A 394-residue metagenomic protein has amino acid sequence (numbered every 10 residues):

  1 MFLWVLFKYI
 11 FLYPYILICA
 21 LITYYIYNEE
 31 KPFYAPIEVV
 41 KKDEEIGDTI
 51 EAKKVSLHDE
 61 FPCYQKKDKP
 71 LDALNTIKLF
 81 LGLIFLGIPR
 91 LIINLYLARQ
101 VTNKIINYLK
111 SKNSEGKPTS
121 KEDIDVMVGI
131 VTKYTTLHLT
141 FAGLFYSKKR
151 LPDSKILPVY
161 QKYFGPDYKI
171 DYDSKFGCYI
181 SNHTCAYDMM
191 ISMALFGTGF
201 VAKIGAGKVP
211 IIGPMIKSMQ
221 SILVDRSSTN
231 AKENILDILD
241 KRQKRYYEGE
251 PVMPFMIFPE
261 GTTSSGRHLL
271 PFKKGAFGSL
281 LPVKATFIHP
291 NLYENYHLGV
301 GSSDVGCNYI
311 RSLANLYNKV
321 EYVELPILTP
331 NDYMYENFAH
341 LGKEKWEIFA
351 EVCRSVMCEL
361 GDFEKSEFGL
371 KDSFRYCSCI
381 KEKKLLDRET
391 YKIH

Functional and structural regions predicted by a protein language model:
M1-K148, L386-H394: N-terminal membrane-anchoring alpha-helices
L57-D68, E122-V126, Y172-K175, S181 (+8 more regions): A structure-centric feature marking long, well-folded core domains of fungal metabolic enzymes and membrane transporters
R99-K148, D171-N230: Catalytic core of membrane glycerolipid acyltransferases/transacylases, capturing the structured, soluble-facing
Y134, K208, A231, I235 (+6 more regions): Alpha-helical interaction elements in eukaryotic regulators
H138-G177, L239-Y246, P326, L386-T390: A short, well-structured juxtamembrane/interface segment
V159-D167, Y172, C185-D188, V209 (+4 more regions): Eukaryotic intrinsically disordered and solvent-exposed regulatory patches
P210-S218, P251-P254, G261-H340, S373-C377: A cross-family acyltransferase "interaction/gating" segment
R311-H394: Long, non-transmembrane cytosolic or organellar matrix-exposed soluble domains/tails of integral membrane proteins
